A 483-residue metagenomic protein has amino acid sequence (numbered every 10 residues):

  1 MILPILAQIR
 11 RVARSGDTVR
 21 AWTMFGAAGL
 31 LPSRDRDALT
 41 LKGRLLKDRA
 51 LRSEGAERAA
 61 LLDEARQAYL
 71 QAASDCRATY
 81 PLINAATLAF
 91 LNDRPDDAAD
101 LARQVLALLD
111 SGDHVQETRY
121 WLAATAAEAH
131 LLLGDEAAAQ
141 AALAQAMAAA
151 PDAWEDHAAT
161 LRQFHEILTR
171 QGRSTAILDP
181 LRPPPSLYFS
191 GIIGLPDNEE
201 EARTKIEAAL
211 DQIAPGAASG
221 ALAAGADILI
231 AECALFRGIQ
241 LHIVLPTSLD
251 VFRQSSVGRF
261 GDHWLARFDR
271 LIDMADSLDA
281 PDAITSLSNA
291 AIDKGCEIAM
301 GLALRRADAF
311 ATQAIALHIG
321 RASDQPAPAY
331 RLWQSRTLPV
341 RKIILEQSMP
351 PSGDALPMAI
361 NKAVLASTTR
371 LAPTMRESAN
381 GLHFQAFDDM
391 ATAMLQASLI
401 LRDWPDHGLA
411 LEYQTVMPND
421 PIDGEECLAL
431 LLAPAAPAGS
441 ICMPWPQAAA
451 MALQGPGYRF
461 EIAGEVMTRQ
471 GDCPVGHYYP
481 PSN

Functional and structural regions predicted by a protein language model:
L3, A7-Q8, L41-D48, N84 (+3 more regions): "A position-specific structural signal for the A-helix of alpha-solenoid helical repeats
V19-W22, L31, D35-A78, L82-A107 (+1 more regions): Acidic/glycine-enriched connector segments
D35-A38, T79-Y80, D97, L109-T118 (+1 more regions): Boundary/linker segments of alpha-helical solenoid repeat arrays
R341-A379: Juxtacatalytic helix/coil linker segments that couple regulatory or sensory modules to the catalytic cores
S367, P373-E426: Catalytic core of nucleotidyl cyclases, primarily class III adenylyl/guanylyl cyclases
H407-L409, E426-A449: Catalytic/regulatory signature loops of cyclic-dinucleotide turnover enzymes and related class III nucleotidyl cyclases
A438-N483: Intrinsically disordered, glycine/charged-rich C-terminal tails and inter-domain linkers that flank nucleotidyl cyclase
